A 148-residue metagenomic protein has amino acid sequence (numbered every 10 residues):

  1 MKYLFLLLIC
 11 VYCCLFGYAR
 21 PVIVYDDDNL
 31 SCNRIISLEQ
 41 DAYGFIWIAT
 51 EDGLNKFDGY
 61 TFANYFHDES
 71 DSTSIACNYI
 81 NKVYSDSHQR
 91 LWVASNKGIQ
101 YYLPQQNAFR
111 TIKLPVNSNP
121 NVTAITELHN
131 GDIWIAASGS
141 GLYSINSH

Functional and structural regions predicted by a protein language model:
M1-H148: Carboxylate-rich, polar loop motifs that coordinate divalent cations or form catalytic acidic clusters
